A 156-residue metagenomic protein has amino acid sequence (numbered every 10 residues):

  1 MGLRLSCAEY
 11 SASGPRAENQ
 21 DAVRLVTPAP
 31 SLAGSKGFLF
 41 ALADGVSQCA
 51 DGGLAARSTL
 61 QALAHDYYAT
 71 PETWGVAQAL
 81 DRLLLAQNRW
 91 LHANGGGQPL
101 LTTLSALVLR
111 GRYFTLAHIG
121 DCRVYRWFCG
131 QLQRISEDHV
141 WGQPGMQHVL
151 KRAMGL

Functional and structural regions predicted by a protein language model:
M1-L156: PP2C/PPM-type serine/threonine phosphatase catalytic domain
